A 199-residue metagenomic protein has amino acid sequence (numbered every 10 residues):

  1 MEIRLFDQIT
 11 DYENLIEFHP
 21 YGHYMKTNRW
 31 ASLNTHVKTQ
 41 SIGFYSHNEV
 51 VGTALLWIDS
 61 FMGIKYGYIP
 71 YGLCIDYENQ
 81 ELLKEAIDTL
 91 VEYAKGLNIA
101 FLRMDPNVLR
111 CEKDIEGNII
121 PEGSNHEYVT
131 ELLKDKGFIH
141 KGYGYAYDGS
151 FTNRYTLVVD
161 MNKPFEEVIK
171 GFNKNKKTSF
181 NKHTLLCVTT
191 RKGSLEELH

Functional and structural regions predicted by a protein language model:
M1-D7, V129-H199: Acyltransferase donor/substrate-recognition loop-hinge adjacent to the catalytic core
I9-N28: Conserved GNAT-fold acetyl-CoA-binding loop/helix
T10, W57-S60, E197: A short, sequence-level motif marking secondary-structure junctions
N28-S32, G144-A146: Short, solvent-exposed loop/turn elements at beta->coil junctions and helix N-caps that rim active or binding pockets
A31-I119: Conserved donor-binding loop and adjoining core beta-sheet/short helix segment in diverse acyl/aminoacyl transferases
G117-T130: A charged helix-plus-loop insertion that forms the helical arch/lid used to bind and gate nucleic-acid substrates
